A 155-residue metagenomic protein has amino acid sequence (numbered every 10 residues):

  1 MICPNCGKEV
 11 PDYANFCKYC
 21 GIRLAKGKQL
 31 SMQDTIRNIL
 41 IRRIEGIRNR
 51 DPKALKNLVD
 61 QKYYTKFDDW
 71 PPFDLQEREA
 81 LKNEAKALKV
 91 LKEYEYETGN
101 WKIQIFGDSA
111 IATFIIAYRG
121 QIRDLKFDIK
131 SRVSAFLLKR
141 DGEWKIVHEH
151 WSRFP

Functional and structural regions predicted by a protein language model:
M1-K28: Cys/His-rich metal-coordination motifs, chiefly Zn-binding "fingers/knuckles"
K18-L58, T65: Short, low-complexity N-terminal intrinsically disordered segments enriched in polar/charged residues
D34, P52-I105: A solvent-exposed, acidic/Ser-Thr-rich amphipathic alpha-helical stretch
R43, A54-K56, Y63, L81 (+3 more regions): Hydrophobic pocket/interface hotspot
R43, E84, T98-I103, I116-Y118 (+1 more regions): Hydrophobic/aromatic beta-strand elements that line small-molecule binding cavities or substrate pockets in beta-rich
L91, R119-D128: Short, cysteine-centered beta-strand-loop-beta hairpins and adjacent loop/turn segments enriched in charged/polar
K130-P155: Short beta-strand edge/turn micro-motifs at domain boundaries
